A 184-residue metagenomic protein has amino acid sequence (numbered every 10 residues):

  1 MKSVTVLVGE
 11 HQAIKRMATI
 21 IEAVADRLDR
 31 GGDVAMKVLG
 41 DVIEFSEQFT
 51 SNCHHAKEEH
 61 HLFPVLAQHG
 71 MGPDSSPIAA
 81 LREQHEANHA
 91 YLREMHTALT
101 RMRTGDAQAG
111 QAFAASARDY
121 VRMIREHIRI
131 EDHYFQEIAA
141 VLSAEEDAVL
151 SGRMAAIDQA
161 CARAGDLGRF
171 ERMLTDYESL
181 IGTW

Functional and structural regions predicted by a protein language model:
M1-W184: Small-residue-biased structural context
